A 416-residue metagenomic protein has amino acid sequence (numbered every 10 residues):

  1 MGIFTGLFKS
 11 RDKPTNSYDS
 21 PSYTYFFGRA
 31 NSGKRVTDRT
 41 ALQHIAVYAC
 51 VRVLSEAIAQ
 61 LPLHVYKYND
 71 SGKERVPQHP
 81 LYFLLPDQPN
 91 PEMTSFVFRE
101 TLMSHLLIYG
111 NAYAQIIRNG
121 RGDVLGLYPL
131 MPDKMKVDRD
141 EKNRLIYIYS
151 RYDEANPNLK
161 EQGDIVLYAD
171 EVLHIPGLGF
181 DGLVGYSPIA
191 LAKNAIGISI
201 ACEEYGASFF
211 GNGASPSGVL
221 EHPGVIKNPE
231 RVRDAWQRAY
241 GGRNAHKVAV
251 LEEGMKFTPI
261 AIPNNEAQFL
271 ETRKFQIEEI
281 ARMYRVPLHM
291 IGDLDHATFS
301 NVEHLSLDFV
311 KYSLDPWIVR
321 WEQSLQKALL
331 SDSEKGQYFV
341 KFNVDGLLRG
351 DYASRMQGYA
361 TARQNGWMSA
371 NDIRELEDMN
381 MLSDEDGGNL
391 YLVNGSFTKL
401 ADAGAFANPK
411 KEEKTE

Functional and structural regions predicted by a protein language model:
M1-F269, R273-R282, V286-H289, D293 (+4 more regions): Structured, contiguous alpha/beta core segments that scaffold functional sites
P263-E266, S306, Q357-G358: Short, surface-exposed amphipathic charged segments that create phosphate/polyanion-binding patches used for binding
V302-E303: Small-residue-rich helix-loop
S306-K335, F339, N389-E416: Long, compositionally biased
G358-Q364: Short, amphipathic alpha-helical "recognition" segments used to contact nucleic acids or chromatin
